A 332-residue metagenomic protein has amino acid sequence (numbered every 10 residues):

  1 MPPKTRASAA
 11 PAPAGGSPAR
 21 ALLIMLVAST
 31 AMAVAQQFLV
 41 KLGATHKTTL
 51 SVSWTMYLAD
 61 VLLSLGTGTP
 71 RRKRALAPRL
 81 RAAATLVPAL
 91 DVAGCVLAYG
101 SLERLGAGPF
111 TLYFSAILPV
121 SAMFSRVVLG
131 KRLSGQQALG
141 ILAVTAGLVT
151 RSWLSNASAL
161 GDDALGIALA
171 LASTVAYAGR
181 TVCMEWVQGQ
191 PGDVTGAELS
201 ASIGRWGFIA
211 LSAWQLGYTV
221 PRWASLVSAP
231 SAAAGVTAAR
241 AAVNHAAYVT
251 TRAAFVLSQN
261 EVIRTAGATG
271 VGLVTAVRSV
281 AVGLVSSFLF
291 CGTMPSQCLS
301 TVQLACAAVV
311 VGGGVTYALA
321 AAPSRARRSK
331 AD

Functional and structural regions predicted by a protein language model:
P2-D332: Polytopic endomembrane small-metabolite transporters, centered on the Drug/Metabolite Transporter
